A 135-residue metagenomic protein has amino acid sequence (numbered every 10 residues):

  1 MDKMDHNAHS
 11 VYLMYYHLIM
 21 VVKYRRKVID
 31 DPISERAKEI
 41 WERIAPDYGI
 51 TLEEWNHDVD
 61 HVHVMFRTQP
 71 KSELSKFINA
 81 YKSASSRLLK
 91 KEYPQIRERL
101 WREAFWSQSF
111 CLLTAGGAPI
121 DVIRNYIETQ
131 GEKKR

Functional and structural regions predicted by a protein language model:
M1-R135: Basic nucleic-acid-binding interfaces
